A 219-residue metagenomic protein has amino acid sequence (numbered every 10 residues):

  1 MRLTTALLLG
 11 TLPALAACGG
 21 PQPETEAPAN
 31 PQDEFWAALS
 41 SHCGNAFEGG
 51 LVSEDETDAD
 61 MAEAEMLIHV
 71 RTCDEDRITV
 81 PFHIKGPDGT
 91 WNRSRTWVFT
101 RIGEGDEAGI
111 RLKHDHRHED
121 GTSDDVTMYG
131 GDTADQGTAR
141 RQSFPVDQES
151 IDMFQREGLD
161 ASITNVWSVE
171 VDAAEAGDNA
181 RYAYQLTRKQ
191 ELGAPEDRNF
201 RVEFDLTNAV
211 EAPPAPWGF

Functional and structural regions predicted by a protein language model:
M1-L7: Bacterial N-terminal signal peptides that target proteins for export
A14-A17: C-terminal motif of bacterial Sec signal peptides marking the signal peptidase cleavage site
G19-P21: Bacterial signal peptide processing site
A27-A59, Y184: Tryptophan-anchored aromatic micro-motifs
M61-N92: N-terminal glycine/threonine-rich, aromatic-flanked beta-hairpin/loop signature
A62-M66, W91-T96, S123-D124, T164 (+1 more regions): Short, surface-exposed coil-to-beta transition loops
T100-G158: An exposed acidic His-Trp-rich patch
D125-D132, R181-F219: Edge beta-strand at a domain terminus
